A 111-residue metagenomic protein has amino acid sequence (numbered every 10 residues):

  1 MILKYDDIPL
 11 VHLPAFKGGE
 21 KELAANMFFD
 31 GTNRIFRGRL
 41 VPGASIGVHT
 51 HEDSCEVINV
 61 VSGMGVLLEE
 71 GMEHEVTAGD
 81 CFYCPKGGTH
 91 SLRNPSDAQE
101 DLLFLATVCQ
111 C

Functional and structural regions predicted by a protein language model:
M1-T32, G47: A short, N-terminal "cap"/entry segment at the start of jelly-roll beta-barrel domains of the cupin/DSBH fold
F36-H51: Conserved short histidine dyad/triad with adjacent acidic residue
P42, D53-S54, M72, G88-T89: A generic "binding-loop/recognition-motif" signal
S45-I46, G63-L68: Short beta-strand segments in beta-sandwich/barrel cores
D53-G65: Glycine- and acidic-residue-biased ligand/ion/polar-headgroup-sensing regions
G71-K86: Short acidic-glycine-tyrosine-enriched beta hairpin
K86-C111: Ligand-binding loop in jelly-roll beta-barrel domains
